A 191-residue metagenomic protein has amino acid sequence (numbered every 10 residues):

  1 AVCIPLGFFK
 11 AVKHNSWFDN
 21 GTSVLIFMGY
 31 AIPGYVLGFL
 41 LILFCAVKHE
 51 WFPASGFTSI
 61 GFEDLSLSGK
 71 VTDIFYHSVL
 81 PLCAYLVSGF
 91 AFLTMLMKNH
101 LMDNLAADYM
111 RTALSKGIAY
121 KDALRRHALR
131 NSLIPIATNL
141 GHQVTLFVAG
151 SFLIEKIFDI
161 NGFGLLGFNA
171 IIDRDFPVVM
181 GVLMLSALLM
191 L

Functional and structural regions predicted by a protein language model:
A1-F18, G34, D64-L191: Alpha-helical transmembrane segments of integral membrane proteins, especially multi-pass inner/plasma-membrane
K13, A46-G56, K98, M102: Juxtamembrane transmembrane-helix termini
L25-S55, A84-F90: Membrane-water interface segments at the C-terminal ends of transmembrane alpha-helices in multi-pass inner-membrane
K48-E63, E155-N161: Peri-membrane helix termini and adjoining interfacial loops of integral membrane proteins
